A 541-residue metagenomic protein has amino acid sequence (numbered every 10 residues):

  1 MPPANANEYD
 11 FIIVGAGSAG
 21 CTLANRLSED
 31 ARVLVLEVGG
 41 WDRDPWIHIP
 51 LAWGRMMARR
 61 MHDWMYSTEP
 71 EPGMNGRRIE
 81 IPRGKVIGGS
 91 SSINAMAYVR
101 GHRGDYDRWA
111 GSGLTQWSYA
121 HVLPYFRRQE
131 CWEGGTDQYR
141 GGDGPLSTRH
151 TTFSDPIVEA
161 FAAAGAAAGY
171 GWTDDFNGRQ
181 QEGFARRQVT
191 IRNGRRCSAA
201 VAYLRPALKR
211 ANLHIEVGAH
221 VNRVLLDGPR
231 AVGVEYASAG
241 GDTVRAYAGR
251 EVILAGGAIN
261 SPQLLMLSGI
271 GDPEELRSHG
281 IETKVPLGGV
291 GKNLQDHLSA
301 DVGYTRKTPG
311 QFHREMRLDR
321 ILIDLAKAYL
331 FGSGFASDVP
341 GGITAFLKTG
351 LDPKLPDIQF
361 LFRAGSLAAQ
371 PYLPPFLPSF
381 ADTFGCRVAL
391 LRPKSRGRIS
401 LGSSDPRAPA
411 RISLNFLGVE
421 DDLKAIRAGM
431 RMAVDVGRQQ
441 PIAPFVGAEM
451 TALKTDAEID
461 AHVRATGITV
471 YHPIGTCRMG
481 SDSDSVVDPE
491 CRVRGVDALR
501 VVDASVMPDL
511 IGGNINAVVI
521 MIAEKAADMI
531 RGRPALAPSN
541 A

Functional and structural regions predicted by a protein language model:
P2-R127, P286-L287, H297-R306: N-terminal glycine-rich phosphate/pyrophosphate-binding loop and immediately adjacent elements
I13, G17-S18, T152, A258-I259 (+2 more regions): Residue-level detector of alpha-helix initiation sites
R32-V33, G39-D42, V224, G233-D324 (+1 more regions): Glycine-rich loop(s) and the adjacent beta-strand/alpha-helix scaffold that form part
L51-A52, S67, F184-R187, I191-R192 (+5 more regions): A glycine-rich dinucleotide-binding beta-alpha-beta segment and adjacent secondary-structure elements that constitute
A110-A231, E235-A237, D301-L322: Conserved redox-cofactor binding core of oxidoreductases
G165, I281-E282, R431-R438, E524-L536: Internal hydrophobic alpha-helix adjacent to the cofactor/substrate pocket in enzyme cavities
G303-L423, T469-P473, V501-A504, P508: FAD cofactor-binding and catalytic pocket of flavoenzymes
L510-I530: A conserved FAD-binding loop/helix module that cradles the flavin
